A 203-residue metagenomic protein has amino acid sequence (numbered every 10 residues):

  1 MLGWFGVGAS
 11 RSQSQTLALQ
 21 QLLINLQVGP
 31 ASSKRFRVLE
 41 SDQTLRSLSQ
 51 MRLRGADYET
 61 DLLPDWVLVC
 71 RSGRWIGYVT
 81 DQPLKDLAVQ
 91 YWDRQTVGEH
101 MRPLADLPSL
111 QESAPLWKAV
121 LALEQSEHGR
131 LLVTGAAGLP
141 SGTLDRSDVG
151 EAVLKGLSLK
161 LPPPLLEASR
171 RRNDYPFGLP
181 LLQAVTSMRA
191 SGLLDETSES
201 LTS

Functional and structural regions predicted by a protein language model:
M1-D42, L157-S187, G192: Membrane-interfacial segments at transmembrane helix termini in multi-pass membrane proteins
G8, G29, K85-D86, G150: Nucleotide phosphate-binding site architecture
I24-R37, R46-S47, D93-L107: Bateman (tandem CBS) regulatory domains
V38-P64, V69-R71, A88, P108-A136 (+2 more regions): The conserved cystathionine-beta-synthase
G73-V79, R94-V97: Helical hairpin unit composed of two closely spaced alpha helices linked by a short loop
I76-Q82, S141-G150: Short hydrophobic beta-strand motif reused across regulatory alpha/beta modules
D81-Q90: Structured interaction and signal-relay segments at domain junctions
